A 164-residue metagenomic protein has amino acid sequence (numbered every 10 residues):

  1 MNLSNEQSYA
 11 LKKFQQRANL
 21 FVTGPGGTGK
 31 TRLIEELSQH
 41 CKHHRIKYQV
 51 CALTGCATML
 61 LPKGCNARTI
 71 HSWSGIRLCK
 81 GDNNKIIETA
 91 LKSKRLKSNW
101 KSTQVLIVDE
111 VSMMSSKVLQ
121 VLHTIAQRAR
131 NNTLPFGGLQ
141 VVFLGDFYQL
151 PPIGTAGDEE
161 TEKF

Functional and structural regions predicted by a protein language model:
M1-F164: Conserved ATP-binding/catalytic motifs of P-loop helicase motor domains
